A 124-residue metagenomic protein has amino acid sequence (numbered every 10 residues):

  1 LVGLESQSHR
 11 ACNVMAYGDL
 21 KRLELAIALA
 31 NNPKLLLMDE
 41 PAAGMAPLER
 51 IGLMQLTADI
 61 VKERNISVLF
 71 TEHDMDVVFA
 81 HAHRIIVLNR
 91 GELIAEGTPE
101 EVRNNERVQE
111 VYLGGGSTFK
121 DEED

Functional and structural regions predicted by a protein language model:
L1-D124: Glycine-rich phosphate-binding loops of nucleotide-dependent enzymes
